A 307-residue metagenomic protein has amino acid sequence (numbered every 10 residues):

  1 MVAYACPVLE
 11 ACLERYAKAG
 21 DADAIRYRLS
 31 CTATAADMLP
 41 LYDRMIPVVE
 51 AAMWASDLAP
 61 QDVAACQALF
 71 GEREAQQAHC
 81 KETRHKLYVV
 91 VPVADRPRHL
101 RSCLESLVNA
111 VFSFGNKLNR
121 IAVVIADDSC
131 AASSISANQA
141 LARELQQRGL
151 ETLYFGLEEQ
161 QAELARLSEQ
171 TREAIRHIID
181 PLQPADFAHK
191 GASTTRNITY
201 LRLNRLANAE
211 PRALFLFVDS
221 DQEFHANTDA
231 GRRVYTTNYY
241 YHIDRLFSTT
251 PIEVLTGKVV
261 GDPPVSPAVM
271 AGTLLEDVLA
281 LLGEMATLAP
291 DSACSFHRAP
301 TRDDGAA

Functional and structural regions predicted by a protein language model:
M1-A126: N-proximal low-complexity "stem/linker" segments adjacent to membrane-targeting elements
H79-C80, V108-L118, A142-R148, I178 (+3 more regions): Alpha-helix termini
Y88-V91, A122-D128, L214-D221, V254-K258: Extended hydrophobic secondary-structure segments that form protein cores and membrane-embedded regions
P92-L100, S129-S133, D221-N227, G261-P263: Short acidic, S/G/P-rich loop/turn micro-motifs used as interaction or catalytic elements
L100-A110, S134-L141, R232-L246: Well-ordered, non-membrane alpha-helical segments in soluble/globular domains
S133-R212: Active-site-proximal specificity loops/subdomain of glycosyltransferases
A209-D229: Short beta-strand-to-loop acidic/aromatic patch adjacent to the donor-nucleotide binding site
E223-A307: Conserved catalytic core of nucleotide-sugar-dependent glycosyltransferases
